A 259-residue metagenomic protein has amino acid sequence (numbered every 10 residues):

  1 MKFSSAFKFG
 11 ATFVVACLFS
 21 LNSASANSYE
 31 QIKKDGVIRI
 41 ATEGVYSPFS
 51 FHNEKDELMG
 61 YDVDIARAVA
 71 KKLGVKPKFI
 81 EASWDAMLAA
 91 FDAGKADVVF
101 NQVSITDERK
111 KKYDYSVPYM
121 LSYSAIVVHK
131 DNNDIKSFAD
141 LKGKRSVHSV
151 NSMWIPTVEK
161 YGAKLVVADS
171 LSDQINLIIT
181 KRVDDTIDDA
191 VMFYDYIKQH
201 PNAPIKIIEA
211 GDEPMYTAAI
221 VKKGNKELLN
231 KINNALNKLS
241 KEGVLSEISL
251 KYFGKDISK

Functional and structural regions predicted by a protein language model:
A26-Q102: Extracytoplasmic small-molecule ligand-binding "clamshell" domains of the periplasmic binding protein/Venus flytrap
N27-S28, M153-V166, P204-E209, N234-K259: Ligand-binding clefts/hinges and TM-proximal coupling segments of bilobed small-molecule sensing domains
Y29, H129-R145: Flexible hinge/capping segments at coil-to-helix
G36-T42, F138-N151: Short loop->beta-strand "edge-of-pocket" segments that line small-molecule binding or catalytic clefts across diverse
V63, F79-A89, N133, N151-S152 (+2 more regions): Short helix-initiation/N-cap motifs at beta->coil->alpha
A89, V103-K111, T157-K160, D184-E213: A ligand-binding cleft/hinge motif common to bilobed small-molecule-binding domains
Y113-A125, L141-K142, E159, S170 (+1 more regions): Short Pro/Gly-enriched coil loops immediately N-terminal to beta-strands
L121-V128, Y194-N237, F253-K259: Periplasmic-binding protein-like
